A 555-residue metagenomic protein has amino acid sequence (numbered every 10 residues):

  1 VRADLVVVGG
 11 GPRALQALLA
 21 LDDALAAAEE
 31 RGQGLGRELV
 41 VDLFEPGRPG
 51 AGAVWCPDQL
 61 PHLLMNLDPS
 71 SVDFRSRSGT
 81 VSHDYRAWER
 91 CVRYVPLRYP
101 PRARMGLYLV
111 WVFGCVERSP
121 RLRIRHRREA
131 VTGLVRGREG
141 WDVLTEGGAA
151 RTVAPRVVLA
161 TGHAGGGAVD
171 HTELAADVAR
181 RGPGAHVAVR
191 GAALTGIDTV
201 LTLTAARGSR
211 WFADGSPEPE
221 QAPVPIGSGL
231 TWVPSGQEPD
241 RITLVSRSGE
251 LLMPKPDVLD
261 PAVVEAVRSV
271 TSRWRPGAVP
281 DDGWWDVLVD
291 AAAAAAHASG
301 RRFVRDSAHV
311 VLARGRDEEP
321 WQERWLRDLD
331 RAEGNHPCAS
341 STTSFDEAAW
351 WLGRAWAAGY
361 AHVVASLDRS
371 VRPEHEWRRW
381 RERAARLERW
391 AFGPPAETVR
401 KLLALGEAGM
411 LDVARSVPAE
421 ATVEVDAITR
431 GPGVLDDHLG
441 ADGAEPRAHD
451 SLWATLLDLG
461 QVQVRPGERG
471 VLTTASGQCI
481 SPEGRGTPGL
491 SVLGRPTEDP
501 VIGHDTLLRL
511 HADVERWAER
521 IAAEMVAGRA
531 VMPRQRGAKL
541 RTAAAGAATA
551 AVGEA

Functional and structural regions predicted by a protein language model:
V1-P49, A53-V54, V92-M525, R536-A555: Flavin (primarily FAD) cofactor-binding/catalytic cores of flavoenzymes
F44-V92: Redox-cofactor-proximal catalytic regions of oxidoreductases
